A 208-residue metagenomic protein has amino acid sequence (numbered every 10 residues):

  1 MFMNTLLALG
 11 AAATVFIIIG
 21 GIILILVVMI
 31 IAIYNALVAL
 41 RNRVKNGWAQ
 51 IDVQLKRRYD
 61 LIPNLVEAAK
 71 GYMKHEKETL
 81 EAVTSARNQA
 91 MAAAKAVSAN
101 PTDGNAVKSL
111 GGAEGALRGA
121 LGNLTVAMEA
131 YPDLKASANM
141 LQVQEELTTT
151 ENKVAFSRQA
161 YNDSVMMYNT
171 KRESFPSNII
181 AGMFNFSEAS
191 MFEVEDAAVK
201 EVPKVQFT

Functional and structural regions predicted by a protein language model:
F2-T208: A helix-centric hydrophobic-segment signal that preferentially recognizes long, alpha-helical stretches used
